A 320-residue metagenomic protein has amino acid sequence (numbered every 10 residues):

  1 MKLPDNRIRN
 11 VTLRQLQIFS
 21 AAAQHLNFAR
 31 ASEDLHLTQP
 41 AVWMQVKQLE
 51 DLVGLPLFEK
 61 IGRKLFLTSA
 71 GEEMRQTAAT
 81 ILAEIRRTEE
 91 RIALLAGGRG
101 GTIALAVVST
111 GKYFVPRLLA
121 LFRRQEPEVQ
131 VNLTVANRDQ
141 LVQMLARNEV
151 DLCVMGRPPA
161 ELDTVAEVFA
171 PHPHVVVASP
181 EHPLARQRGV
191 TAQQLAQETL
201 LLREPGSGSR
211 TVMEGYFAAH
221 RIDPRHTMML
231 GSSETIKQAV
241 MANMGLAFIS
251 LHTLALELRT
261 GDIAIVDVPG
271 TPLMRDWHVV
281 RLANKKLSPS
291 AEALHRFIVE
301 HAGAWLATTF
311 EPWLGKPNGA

Functional and structural regions predicted by a protein language model:
M1-V11, Q125, L251-T260, G270-A320: C-terminal effector-binding regulatory domain of bacterial HTH transcription factors
L13, A93-G111, Q125-V129, P171-P173 (+1 more regions): Interdomain hinge and pocket-entrance segments immediately C-terminal to HTH DNA-binding domains
S20-L37: Short helix-boundary/capping micro-motifs
E50-L67: A short LG(V/I)-centered, amphipathic sequence patch enriched for acidic residue(s) preceding the LG motif
A96-G97, D163-L200, P205: Flexible hinge/capping segments at coil-to-helix
G101-L162: Central regulatory/effector-binding core of bacterial HTH transcription factors
N137-V142, A146-V150, M155-G156, G206 (+1 more regions): Hydrophobic hinge/microswitch elements
L162-H172, Q187-R188, Q194, E234-N284: Beta-alpha-beta core module
